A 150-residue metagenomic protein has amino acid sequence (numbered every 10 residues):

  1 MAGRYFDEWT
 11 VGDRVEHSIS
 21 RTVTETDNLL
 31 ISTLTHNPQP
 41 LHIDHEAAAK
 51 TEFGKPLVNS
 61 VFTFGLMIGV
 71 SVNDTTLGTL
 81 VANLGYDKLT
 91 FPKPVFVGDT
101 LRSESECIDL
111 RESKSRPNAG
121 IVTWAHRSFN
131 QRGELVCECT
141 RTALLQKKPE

Functional and structural regions predicted by a protein language model:
M1-G85, P149-E150: Hot-dog-fold acyl-thioester-processing enzymes
M1-V11, F91, V95-T100, E104-E150: HotDog/MaoC-like acyl-thioester-processing domains
